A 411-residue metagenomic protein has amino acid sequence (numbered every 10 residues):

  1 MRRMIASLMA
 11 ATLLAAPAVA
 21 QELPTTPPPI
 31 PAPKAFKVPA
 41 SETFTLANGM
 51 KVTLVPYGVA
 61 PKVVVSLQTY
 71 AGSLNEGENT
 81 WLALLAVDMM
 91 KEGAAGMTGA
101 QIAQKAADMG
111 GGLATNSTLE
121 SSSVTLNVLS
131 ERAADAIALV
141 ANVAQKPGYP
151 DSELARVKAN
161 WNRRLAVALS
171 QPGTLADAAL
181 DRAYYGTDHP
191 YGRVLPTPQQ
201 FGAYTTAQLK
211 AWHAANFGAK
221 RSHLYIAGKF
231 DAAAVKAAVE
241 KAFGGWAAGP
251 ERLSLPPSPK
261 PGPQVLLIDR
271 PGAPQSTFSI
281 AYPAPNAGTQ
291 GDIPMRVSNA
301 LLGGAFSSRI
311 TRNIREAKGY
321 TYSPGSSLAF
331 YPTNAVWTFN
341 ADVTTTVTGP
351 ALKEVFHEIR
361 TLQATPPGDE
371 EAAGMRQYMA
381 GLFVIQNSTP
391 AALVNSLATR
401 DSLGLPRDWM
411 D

Functional and structural regions predicted by a protein language model:
M1-L8: Bacterial N-terminal signal peptides that target proteins for export
L8-A10, L14: Hydrophobic alpha-helical targeting segments used for export or membrane insertion
A16-A20: Sec/Tat signal peptide C-region and signal peptidase I cleavage site
Q21-P29, G186, G218-A219, H223-N286: An aromatic/glycine/proline-enriched structural segment found at the starts of mature extracellular/organellar domains
I30, K34-S66: Mature N-terminal segment immediately following signal peptide/propeptide cleavage in secreted/periplasmic
T53-V55, V59-D88, M97-Q145, K158 (+5 more regions): M16 family metallopeptidases and their MPP-like homologs
H213: Conserved, carboxylate-rich catalytic/transport cores that coordinate ions
